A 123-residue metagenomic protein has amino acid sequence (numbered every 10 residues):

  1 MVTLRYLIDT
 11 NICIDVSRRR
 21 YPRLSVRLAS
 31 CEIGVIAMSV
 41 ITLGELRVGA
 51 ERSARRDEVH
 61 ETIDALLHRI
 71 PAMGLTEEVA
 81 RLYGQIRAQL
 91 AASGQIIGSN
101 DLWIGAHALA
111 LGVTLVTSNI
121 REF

Functional and structural regions predicted by a protein language model:
M1-M38, V48-L67, A92, R121: Short, well-structured N-terminal submotif of metal-dependent ribonuclease cores
V2-L4, R69-S118: Active-site neighborhoods of divalent-metal-dependent phosphate/nucleic-acid chemistry enzymes
T10, T42, T117: Ser/Thr-centric signal marking residues that sit in or immediately flank functional binding/regulatory motifs
C13, L43-L46, A80, F123: A generic structural signal for short hydrophobic patches within well-formed alpha-helices
L43, R56, H60-I63, A80-Y83 (+1 more regions): A general structural signal for well-ordered alpha-helical segments in protein cores
